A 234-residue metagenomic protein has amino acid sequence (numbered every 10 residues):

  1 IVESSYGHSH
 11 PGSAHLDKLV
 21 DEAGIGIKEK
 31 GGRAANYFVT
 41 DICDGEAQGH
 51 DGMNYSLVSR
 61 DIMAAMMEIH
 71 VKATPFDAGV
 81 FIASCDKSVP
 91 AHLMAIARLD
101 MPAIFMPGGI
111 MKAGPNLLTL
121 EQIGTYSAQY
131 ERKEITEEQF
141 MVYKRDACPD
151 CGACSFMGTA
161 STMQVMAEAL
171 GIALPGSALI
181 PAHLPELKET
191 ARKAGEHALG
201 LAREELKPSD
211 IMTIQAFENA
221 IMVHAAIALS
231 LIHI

Functional and structural regions predicted by a protein language model:
I1-P102: Long, structured ligand/cofactor-binding scaffold of large enzymes
S56-N219, S230: Active-site cavity-forming subdomains of large catalytic enzyme subunits
I221-V223: Flexible, glycine-rich loop/tail regions that form catalytic "lids" or insertion modules at the edges of active sites
I232-I234: Conserved small/polar residues in nucleotide/adenosyl-binding loops
